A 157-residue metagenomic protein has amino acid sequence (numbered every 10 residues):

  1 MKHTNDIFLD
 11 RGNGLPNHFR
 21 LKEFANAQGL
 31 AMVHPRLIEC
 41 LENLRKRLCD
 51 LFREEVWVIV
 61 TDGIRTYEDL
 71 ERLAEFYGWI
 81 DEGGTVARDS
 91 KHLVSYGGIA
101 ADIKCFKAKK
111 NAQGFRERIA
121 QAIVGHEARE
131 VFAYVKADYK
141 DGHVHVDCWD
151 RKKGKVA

Functional and structural regions predicted by a protein language model:
M1-E55, I123, Y139, W149-A157: Extracytoplasmic cell-surface/polysaccharide-interacting catalytic and binding patches
K2-G29, F76-K104: Short, conserved helix/loop micro-motifs enriched in His/Cys and acidic residues
H3, R47, R53-E55, T66 (+3 more regions): Serine/threonine-rich low-complexity intrinsically disordered regions
A31, Y67-L70, A74-E75, F115-Q121: N-terminal start-of-chain detector that recognizes signal peptides and the immediate post-cleavage beginning
E42-D81: Extended, low-complexity, intrinsically disordered C-terminal regulatory tails of eukaryotic serine/threonine kinases
D81-A157: Catalytic cores and adjacent binding grooves of peptidoglycan-active enzymes
